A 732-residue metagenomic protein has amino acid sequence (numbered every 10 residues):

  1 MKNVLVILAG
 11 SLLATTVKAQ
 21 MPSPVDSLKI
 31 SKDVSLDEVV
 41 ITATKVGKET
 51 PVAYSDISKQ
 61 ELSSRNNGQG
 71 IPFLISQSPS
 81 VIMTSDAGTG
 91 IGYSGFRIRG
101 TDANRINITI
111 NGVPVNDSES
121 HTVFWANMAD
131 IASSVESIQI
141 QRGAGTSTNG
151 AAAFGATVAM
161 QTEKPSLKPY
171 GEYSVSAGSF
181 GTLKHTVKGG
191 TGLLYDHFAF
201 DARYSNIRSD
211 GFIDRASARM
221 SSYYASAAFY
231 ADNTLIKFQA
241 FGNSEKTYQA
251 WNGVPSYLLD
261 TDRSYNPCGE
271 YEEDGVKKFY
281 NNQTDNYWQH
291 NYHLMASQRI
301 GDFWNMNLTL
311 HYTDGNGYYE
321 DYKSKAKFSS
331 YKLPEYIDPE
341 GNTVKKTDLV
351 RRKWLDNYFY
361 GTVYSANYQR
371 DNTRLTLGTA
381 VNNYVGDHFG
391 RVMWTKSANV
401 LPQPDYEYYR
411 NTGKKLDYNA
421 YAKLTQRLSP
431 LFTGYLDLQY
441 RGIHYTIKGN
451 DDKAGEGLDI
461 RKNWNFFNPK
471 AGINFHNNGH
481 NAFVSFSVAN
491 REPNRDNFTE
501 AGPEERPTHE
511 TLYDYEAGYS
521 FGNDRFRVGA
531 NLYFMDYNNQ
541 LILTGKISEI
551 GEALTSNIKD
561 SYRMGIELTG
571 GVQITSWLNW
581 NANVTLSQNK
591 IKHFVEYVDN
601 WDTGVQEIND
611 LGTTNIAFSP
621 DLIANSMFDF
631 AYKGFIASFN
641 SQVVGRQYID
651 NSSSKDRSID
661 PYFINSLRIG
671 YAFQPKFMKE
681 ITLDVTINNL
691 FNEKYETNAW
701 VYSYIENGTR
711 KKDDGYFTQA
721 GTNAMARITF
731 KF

Functional and structural regions predicted by a protein language model:
L8, F241-N243, T425, V484 (+3 more regions): Conserved C-terminal beta-signal and adjacent last beta-strands/turns of outer-membrane beta-barrel proteins
V34-N66, G95: N-terminal periplasmic "start-of-domain" segments of outer-membrane beta-barrel proteins
E38, I71-L74, S94-R97, T109 (+4 more regions): N-terminal periplasmic accessory domains that precede and gate Gram-negative outer-membrane beta-barrel machines
P72-P114, D130, E136: Extracytoplasmic beta-strand/coil segments of soluble accessory domains associated with Gram-negative outer-membrane
P114-R142, Q161, L258: Short acidic/polar hinge/loop motifs at secondary-structure boundaries that mediate gating or recognition
Y170, A177-R208, I213-A250, Y287 (+1 more regions): Transmembrane beta-barrel wall of Gram-negative outer-membrane proteins
N305-H311, N474-H476, N481-S487, T508-M564 (+3 more regions): Membrane-embedded beta-barrel scaffold of Gram-negative outer-membrane proteins
P430, F534-D536, S556-N651, K731: Gram-negative outer-membrane beta-barrel transporters
